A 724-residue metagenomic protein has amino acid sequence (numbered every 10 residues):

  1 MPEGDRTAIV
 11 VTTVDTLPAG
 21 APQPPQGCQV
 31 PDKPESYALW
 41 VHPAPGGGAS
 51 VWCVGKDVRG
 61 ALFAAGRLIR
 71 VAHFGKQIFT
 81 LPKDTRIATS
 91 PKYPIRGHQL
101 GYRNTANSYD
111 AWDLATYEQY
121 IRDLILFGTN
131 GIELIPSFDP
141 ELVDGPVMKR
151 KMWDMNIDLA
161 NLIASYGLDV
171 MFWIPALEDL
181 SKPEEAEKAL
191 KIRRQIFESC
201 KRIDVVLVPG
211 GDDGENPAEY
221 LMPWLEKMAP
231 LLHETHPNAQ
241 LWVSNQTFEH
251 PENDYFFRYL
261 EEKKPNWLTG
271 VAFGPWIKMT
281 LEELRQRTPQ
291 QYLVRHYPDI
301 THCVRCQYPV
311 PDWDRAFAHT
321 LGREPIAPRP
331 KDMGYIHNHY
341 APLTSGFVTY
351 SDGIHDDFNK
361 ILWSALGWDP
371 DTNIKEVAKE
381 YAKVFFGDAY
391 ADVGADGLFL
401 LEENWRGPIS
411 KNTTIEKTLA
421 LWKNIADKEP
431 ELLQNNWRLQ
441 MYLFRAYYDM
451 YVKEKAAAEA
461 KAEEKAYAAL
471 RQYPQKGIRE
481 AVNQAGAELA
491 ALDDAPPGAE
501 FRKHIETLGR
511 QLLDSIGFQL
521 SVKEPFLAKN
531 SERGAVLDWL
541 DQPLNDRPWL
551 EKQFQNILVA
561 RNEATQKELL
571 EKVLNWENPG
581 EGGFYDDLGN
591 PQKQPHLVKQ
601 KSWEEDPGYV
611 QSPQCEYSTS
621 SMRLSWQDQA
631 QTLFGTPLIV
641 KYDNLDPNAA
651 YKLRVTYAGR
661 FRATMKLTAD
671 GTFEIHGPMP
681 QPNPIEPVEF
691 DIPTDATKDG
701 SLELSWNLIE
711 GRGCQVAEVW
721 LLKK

Functional and structural regions predicted by a protein language model:
M1, Q26-K188, E198-R202, G334 (+1 more regions): Feature activates predominantly on carbohydrate-active enzymes
P2-C28: Short, well-ordered secondary-structure micro-motifs within conserved domains or adaptor modules
I9, V51-G55, N436-Q440, F444-Y448 (+3 more regions): Generic recognition of long tandem-repeat/solenoid scaffolds
A19-G20, A61-A64, S108-Y109, V304-R305 (+1 more regions): Short helix/loop capping segments that flank catalytic or ligand/cofactor-binding pockets
A19-P43, V208, E283-P289, V294 (+1 more regions): A short, gly/pro- and small-residue-rich
G75-Q77, N130, L142-A160, A164-Y166 (+6 more regions): Catalytic-core regions of glycoside hydrolase
S351-L362, D371-P579: C-terminal non-catalytic alpha-helical accessory regions
E563-K724: Extracytoplasmic
